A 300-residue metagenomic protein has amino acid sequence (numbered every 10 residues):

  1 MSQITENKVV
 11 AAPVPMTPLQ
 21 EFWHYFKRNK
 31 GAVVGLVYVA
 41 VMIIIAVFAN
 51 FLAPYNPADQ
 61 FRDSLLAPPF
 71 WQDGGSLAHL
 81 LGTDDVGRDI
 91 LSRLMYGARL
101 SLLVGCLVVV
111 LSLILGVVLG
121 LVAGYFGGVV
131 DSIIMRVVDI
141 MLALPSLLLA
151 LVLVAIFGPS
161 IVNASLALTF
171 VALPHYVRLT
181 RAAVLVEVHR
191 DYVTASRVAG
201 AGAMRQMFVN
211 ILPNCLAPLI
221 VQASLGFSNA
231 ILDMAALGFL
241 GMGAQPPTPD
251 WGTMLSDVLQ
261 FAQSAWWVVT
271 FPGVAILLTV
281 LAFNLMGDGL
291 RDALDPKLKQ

Functional and structural regions predicted by a protein language model:
M1-A40, L285-Q300: Transmembrane alpha-helical segments of polytopic membrane transport and secretion proteins
V14, P68-Q72, S228: Short linear motifs in intrinsically disordered
F22, L77-H79, L153: Residues marking the start of alpha-helices
Y25, L65, H79-L80, D89 (+1 more regions): Conserved beta-strand positions that form and line the central face of beta-propeller blades
G31-N50, V117, L277: Short, strongly hydrophobic transmembrane alpha-helices
V37, I45-T83, L240-T248: Hydrophobic alpha-helical transmembrane segments of membrane transport/permease proteins and related membrane-embedded
T83-Q300: Alpha-helical transmembrane segments of integral membrane proteins, especially multi-pass inner/plasma-membrane
